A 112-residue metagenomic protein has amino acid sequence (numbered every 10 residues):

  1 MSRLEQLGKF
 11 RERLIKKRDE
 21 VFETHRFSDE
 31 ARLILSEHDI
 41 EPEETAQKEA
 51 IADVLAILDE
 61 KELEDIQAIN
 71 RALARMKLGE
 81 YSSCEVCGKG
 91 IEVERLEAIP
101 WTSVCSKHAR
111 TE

Functional and structural regions predicted by a protein language model:
M1-L78: Interaction interfaces in information-processing and related assembly proteins
E80, K89: Flexible coil/turn residues that form the inter-helical turn or adjacent wing/linker of helix-turn-helix
Y81, T102: Residues immediately within or flanking Cys/His clusters that coordinate Zn2+ in small zinc-binding modules
V86-C87, K107: Short, cysteine/histidine-rich loop/knuckle motifs that typically chelate Zn2+
G88, P100: A short beta-strand motif that forms part of the nucleic acid-binding face of small beta-barrel RNA-binding folds
I91-E92, R110: Short functional micro-motifs and their immediate structural scaffolds
E94-I99: Short Cys/His-rich "knuckle" micro-motifs
S103-E112: Short microdomains enriched in Cys/His and/or Lys/Arg
